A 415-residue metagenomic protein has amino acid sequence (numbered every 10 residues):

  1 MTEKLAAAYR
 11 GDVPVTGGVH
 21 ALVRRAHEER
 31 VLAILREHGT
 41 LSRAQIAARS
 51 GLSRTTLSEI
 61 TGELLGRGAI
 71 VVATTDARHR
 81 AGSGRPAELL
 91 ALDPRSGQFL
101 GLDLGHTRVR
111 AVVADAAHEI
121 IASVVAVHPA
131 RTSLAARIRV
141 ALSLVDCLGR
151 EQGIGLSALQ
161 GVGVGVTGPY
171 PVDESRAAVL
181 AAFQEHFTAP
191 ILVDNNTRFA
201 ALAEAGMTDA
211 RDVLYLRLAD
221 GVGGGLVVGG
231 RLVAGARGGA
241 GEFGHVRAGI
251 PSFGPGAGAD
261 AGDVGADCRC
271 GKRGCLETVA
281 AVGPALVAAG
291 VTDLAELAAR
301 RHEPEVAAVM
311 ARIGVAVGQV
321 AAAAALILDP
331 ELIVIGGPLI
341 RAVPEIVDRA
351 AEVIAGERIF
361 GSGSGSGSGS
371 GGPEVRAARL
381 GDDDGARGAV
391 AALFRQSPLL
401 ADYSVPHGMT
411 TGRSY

Functional and structural regions predicted by a protein language model:
M1-V125, S133, R137-V140, L144-D146 (+2 more regions): ATP-binding/phosphotransfer module of carbohydrate and carboxylate kinases, centering on a glycine-rich
D76, T167-P169, A219-G221, L339-I340: Short glycine-rich anion-binding loops that position phosphate/pyrophosphate groups of nucleotides and phosphorylated
L89-A91, F99-D103, L159-G163, V213-R217 (+2 more regions): Short glycine-aspartate micro-motif
T107-V109, P169-P171, G223: Short, acidic Gly/Pro/Ser/Thr-rich loop/turn segments
I120-L214, E345-G356: Glycine-rich phosphate-binding loop and adjoining helix at the ATP-binding site of ATP-dependent phosphoryl-transfer
S123-V125, T132-R137, A182-P304: Glycine/GP-enriched mid-protein hinge/lid loop-to-helix segment characteristic of carbohydrate kinases
Q160-G163, R247, V334: Residues embedded in well-ordered beta-strands within globular domains across many folds
